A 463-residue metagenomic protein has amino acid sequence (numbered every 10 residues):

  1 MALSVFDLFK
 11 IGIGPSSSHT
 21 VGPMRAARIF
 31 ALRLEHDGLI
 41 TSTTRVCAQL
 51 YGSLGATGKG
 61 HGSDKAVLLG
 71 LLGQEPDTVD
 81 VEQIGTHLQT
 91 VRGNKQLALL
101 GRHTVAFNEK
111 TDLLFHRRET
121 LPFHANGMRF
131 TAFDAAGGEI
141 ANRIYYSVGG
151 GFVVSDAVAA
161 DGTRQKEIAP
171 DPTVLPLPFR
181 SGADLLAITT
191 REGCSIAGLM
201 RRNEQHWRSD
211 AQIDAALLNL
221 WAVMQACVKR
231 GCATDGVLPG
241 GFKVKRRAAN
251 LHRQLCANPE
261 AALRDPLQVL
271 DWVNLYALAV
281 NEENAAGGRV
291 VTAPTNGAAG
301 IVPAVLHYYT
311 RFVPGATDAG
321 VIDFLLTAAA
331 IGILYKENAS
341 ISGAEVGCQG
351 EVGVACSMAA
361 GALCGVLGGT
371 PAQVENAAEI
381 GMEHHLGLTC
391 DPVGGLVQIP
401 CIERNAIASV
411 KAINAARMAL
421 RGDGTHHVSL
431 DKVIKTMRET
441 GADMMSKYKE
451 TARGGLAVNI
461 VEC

Functional and structural regions predicted by a protein language model:
M1-G14, D37: An N-terminal structural lobe/cap that precedes and organizes the functional/catalytic core across diverse proteins
F9-A27, A286-V305, C348-S357: Conserved phosphate/anionic-ligand binding catalytic regions in large, soluble enzymes, centered on
S18-E35, P303-G315, A360-G368: Alpha-helical support elements that line or immediately flank enzyme active sites and cofactor-binding pockets
R45-G58, T90-A98, F324-N338, E379-P392 (+1 more regions): Short, mixed-charge aromatic SLiMs
P76-A261: C-terminal regulatory domains involved in ligand/effector binding and gene-expression control
W207-G347, G455-C463: Accessory "access/gating" subregions that flank catalytic or transport cores
G315-A316, T327, I333-A406, M418-H427: Hydrophobic alpha-helical bundle architecture
H427-C463: Extended hydrophobic packing segments that form well-structured cores
